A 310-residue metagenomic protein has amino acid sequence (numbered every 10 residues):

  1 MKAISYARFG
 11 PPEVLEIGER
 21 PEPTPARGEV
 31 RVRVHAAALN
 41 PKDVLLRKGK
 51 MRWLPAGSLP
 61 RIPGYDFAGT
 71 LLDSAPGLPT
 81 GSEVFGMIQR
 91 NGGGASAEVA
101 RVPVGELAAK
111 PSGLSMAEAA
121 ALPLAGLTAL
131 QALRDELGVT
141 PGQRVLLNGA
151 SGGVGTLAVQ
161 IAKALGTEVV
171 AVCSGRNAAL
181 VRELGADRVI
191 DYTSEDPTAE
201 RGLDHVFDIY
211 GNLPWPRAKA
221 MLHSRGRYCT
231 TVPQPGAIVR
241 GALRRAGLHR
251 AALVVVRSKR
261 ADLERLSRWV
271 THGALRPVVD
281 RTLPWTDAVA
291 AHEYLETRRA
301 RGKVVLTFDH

Functional and structural regions predicted by a protein language model:
P21-L39, M51-N91: Glycine-rich beta-strand-centered segment in the early N-terminal region that forms part of a ligand/cofactor-binding
Y65, F85-G149: NAD(P)H dinucleotide-binding glycine-rich loop of Rossmann-like/cofactor-binding domains, especially the beta1-alpha1
E83, R144, E168, G226-R227: Short glycine-centered segments of the SAM/dcSAM-binding site in methyltransferase folds
A120-D191: Mid-domain Rossmann-like dinucleotide-binding core that forms the NAD(H)/NADP(H) cofactor-binding site
T198-H205: A short acidic, Gly/Pro-enriched loop at the edge of an enzyme's catalytic core that lines a small-molecule cofactor
N212-L275, T307-H310: Glycine-rich phosphate-binding loop and adjacent beta-alpha segment of Rossmann(oid) nucleotide-cofactor-binding
A274-V278, H292-H310: C-terminal capping/lid region of NAD(P)-dependent oxidoreductase domains
